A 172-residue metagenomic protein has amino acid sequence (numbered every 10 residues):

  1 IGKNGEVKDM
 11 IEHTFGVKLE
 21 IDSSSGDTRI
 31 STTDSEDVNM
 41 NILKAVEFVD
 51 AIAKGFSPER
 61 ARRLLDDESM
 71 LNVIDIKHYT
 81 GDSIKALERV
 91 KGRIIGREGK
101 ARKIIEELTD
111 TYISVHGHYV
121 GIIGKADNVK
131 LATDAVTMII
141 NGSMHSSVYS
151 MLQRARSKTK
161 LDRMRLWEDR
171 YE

Functional and structural regions predicted by a protein language model:
I1-E172: RNA-contacting regions in translation and RNA-metabolism proteins, encompassing KH/S1 modules where present
